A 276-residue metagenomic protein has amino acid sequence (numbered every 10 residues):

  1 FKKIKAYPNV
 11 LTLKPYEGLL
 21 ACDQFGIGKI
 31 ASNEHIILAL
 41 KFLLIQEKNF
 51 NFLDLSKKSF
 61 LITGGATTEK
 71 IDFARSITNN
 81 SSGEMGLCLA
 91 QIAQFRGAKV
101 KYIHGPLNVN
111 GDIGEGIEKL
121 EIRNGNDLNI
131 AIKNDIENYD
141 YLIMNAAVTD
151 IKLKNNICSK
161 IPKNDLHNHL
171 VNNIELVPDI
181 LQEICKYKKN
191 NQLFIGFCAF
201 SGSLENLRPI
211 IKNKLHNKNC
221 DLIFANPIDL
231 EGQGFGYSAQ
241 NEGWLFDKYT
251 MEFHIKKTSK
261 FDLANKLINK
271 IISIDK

Functional and structural regions predicted by a protein language model:
F1-L19, F25-L40, Y187-L222: Short, glycine-/small-residue-rich phosphate/pyrophosphate-handling segment
F1-N9, D54-N124: Glycine-rich phosphate/diphosphate-binding loop of Rossmann-like nucleotide-binding domains
I4, I37, L43-F60, G125-L142: Short amphipathic alpha-helices and their capping/turn segments at secondary-structure boundaries
N9-V10, I92-V100, I180-L193: A structural motif corresponding to the C-terminal end of an alpha-helix and its immediate exit/capping segment
E17-K57, D229-K276: Glycine-rich phosphate/pyrophosphate-binding loop and the adjoining helix
T78-I92, R96, I161-Q182, N217-L222 (+1 more regions): Gly/Ser/Thr-rich active-site loops/lids in small-molecule metabolic enzymes that frequently grip phosphoryl groups
I122-F197, S201-G232: Glycine-rich phosphate-binding loop
